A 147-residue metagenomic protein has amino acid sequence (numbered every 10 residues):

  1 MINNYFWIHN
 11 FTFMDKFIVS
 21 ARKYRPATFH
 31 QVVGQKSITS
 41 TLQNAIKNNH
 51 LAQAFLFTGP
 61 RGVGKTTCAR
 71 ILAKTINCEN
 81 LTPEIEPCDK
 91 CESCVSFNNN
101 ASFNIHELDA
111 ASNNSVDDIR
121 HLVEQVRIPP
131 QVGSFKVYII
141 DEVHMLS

Functional and structural regions predicted by a protein language model:
I2-S147: P-loop/Walker A NTP-binding region and its immediately flanking N-terminal helices in P-loop NTPase folds
